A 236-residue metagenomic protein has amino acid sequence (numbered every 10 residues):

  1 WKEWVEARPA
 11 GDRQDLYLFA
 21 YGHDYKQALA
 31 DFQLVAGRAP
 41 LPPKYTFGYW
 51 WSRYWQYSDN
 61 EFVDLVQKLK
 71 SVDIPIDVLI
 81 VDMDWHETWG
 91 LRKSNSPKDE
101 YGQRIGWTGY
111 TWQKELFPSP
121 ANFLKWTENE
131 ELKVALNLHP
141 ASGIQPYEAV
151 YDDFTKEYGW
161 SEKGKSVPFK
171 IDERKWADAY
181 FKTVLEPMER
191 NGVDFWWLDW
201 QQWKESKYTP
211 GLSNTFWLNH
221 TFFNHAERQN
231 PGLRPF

Functional and structural regions predicted by a protein language model:
W1-F236: Catalytic-domain carbohydrate-binding cleft regions of carbohydrate-active enzymes
